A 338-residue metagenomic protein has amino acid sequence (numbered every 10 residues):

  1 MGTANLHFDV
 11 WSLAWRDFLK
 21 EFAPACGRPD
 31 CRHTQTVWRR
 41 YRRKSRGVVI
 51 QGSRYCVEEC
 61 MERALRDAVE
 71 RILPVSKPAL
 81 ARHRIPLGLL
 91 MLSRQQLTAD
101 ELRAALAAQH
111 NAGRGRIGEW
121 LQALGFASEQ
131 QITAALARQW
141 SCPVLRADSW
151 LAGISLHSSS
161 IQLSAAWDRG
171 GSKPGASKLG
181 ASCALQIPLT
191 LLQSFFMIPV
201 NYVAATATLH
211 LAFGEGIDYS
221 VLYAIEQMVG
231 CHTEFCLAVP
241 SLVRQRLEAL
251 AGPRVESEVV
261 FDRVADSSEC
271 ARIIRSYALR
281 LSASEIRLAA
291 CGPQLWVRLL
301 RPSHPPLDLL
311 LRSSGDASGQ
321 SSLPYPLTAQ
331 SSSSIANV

Functional and structural regions predicted by a protein language model:
G2-H232, L237, S241-Q245, A249-L250 (+4 more regions): Non-catalytic accessory regions
S149-W150, V229, A238-S241, D262-A265 (+2 more regions): Short, surface-exposed, polar/charged, turn-prone segments marking secondary-structure boundaries
Q245-D262: Short, low-order "capping/linker" segments at domain edges
S257-P306: Charged/polar low-complexity intrinsically disordered segments, enriched in acidic residues
I273-E285, P305-V338: Charged regulatory segments coupled to nucleotide-binding catalytic modules in large multidomain enzymes
